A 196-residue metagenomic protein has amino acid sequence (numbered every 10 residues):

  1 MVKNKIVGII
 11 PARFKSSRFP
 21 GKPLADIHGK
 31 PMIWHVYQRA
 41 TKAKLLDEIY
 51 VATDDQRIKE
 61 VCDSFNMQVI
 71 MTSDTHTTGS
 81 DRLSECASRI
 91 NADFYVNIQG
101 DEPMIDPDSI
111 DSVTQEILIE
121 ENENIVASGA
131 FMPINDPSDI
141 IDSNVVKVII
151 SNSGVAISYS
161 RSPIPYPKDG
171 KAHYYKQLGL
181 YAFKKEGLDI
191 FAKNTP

Functional and structural regions predicted by a protein language model:
N4-A52: N-terminal glycine-rich phosphate-binding loop and ensuing alpha1 helix
G8, I49-V51, Y95, S128 (+1 more regions): Hydrophobic/aromatic residues located in beta-strands of well-ordered beta-sheets within soluble catalytic
I33, D101, K184: Residue-level signal for inorganic ion chemistry
L46, A92, N122-I125: Short, high-confidence coil segments that cap the C-terminus of an alpha-helix and link into the following beta-strand
Y50, Q56-Q115: Short phosphate-binding loop-to-helix
I105-T195: Conserved core of the sugar-phosphate nucleotidyltransferase
